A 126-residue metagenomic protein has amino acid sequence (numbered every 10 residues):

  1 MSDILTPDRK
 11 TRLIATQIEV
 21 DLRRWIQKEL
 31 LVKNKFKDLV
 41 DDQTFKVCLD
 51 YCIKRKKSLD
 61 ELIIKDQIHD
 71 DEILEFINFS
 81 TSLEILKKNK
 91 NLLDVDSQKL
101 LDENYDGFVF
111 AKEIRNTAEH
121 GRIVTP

Functional and structural regions predicted by a protein language model:
M1-P126: Amphipathic alpha-helical interface elements
